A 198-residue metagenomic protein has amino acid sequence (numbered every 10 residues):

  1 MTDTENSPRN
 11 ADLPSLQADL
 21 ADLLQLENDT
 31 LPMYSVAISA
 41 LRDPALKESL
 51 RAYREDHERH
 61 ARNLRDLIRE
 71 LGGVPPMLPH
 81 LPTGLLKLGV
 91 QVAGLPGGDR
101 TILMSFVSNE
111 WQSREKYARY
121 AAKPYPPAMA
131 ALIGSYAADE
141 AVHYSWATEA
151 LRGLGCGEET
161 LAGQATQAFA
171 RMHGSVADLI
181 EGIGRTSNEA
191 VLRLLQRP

Functional and structural regions predicted by a protein language model:
T2-P198: Non-heme di-metal
